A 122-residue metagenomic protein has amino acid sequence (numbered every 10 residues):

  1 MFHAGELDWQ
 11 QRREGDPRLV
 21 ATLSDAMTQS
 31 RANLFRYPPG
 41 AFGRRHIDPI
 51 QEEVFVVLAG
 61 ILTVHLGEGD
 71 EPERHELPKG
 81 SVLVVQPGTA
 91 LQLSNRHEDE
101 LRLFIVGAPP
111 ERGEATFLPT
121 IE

Functional and structural regions predicted by a protein language model:
M1-L34, R44-R45, H75-P78, E114-E122: A short, N-terminal "cap"/entry segment at the start of jelly-roll beta-barrel domains of the cupin/DSBH fold
M27-S30, P38-F42, A59-T63, P109-R112: Short, charged/polar surface micro-motifs in flexible loops or helix N-caps
R36-P38, P49-V64, E68, V106: Short, conserved beta-strand element in jelly-roll/cupin
P38-G40, I50, V57, P78 (+2 more regions): A short, compositionally biased micro-patch
A41, I50-Q51, D70, T89-A90 (+1 more regions): A generic "binding-loop/recognition-motif" signal
F42-R44, T63, L83, P87-L93: Histidine-centered metal-chelating micro-motifs
G69-P87: Short acidic-glycine-tyrosine-enriched beta hairpin
P78-K79, P87-G113: Ligand-binding loop in jelly-roll beta-barrel domains
